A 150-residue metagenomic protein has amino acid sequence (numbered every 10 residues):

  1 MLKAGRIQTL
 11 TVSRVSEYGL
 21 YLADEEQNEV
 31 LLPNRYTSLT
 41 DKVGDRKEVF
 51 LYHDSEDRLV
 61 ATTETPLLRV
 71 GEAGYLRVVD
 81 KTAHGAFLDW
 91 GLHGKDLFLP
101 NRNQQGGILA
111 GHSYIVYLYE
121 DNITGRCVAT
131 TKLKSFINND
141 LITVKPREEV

Functional and structural regions predicted by a protein language model:
M1-V150: Single-stranded RNA-binding regions, centering on S1/OB-family and related RNA-binding modules
